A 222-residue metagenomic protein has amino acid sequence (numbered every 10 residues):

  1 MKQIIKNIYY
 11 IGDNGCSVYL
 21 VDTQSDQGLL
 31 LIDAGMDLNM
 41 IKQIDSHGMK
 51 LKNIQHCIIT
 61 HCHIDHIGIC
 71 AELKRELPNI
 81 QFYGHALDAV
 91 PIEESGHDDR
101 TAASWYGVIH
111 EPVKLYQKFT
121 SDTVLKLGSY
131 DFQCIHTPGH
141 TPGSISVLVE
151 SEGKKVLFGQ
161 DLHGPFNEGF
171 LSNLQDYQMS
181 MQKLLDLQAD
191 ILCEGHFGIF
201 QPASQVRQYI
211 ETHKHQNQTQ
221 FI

Functional and structural regions predicted by a protein language model:
M1-H47, S146-L162: Conserved beta-strand hairpin/beta-sheet module of binuclear metal-dependent hydrolase folds, prominently
M1-K6, A103-G107, G128-F132: Short Pro/Gly-enriched beta-strand edge/turn motifs at strand-loop
Y9-I11, K114-Y116, H136-H140: Short Gly/Pro-enriched turn/cap motifs at secondary-structure boundaries
L29-D33, H56-I58, C134-H136: Short catalytic-loop micro-motif centered on adjacent basic/acidic residues
L30, I58, F82, V156-F158 (+1 more regions): Residue-level marker for buried hydrophobic side chains located in beta-strands that build the well-ordered beta-sheet
D37, V124, Y130-K214, F221: Metallo-beta-lactamase
D37-I41, D45-T123: Active-site HxH/HxHxD metal-binding segment of metal-dependent hydrolases
